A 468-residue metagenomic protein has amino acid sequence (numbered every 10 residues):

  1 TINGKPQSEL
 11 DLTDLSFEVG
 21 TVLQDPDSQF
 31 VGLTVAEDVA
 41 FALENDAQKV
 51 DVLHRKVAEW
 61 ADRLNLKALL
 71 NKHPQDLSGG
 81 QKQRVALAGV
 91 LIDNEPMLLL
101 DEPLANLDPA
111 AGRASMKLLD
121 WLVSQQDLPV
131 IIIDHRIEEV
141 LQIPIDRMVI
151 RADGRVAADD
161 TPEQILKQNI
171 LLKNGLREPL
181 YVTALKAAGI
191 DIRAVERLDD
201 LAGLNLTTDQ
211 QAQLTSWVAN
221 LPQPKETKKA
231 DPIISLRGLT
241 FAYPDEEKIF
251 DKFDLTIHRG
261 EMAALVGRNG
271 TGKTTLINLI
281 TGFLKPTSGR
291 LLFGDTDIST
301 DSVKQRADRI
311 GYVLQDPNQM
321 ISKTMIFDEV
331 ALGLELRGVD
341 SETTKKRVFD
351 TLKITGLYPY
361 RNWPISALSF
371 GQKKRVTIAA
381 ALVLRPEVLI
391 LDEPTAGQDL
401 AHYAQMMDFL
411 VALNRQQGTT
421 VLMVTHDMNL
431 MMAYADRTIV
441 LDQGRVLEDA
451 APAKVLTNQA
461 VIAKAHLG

Functional and structural regions predicted by a protein language model:
T1-P6, L15, G289-D297: Conserved ABC transporter NBD signature motif
D51-L69, E342-Y360: Conserved ABC ATPase "signature" region
H73-L77, Q81, P364-L368: Conserved ABC ATPase signature
L98-D101, L389-D392: Catalytic Walker B motif of ABC-type/P-loop ATPase nucleotide-binding domains
R155-Y181, R445-L467: Conserved beta-strand-loop-alpha-helix hinge in the C-terminal portion of ABC ATPase nucleotide-binding domains
V266-R268: The feature captures the beta-strand-to-loop junction immediately N-terminal to the Walker
T281: Helix-to-loop junction immediately C-terminal to a conserved catalytic motif
